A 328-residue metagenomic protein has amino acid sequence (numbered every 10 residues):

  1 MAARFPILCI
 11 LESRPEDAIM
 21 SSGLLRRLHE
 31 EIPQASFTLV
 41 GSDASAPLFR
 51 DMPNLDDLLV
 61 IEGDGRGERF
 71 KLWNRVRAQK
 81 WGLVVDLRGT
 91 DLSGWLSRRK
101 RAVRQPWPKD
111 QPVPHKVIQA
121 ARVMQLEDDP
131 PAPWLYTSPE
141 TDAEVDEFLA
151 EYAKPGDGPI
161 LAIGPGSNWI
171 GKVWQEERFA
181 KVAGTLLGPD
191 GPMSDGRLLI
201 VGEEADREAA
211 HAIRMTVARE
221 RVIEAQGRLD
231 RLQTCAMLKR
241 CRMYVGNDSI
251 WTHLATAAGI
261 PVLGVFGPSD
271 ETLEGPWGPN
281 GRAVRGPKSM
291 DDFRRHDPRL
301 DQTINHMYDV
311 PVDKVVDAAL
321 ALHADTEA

Functional and structural regions predicted by a protein language model:
M1-A328: Catalytic machinery of carbohydrate-active enzymes, primarily nucleotide-sugar-dependent glycosyltransferases
